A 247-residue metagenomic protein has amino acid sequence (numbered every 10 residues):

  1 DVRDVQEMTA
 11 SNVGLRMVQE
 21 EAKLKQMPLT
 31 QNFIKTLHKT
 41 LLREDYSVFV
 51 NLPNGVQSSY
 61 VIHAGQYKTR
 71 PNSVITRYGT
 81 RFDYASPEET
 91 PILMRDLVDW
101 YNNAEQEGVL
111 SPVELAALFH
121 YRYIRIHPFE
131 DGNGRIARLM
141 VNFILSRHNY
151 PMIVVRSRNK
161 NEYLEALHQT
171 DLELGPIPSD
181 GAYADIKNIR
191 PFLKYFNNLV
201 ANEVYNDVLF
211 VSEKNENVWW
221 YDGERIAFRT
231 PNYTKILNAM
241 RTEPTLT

Functional and structural regions predicted by a protein language model:
D1-D131, R135-T247: FIC/Doc superfamily catalytic core
